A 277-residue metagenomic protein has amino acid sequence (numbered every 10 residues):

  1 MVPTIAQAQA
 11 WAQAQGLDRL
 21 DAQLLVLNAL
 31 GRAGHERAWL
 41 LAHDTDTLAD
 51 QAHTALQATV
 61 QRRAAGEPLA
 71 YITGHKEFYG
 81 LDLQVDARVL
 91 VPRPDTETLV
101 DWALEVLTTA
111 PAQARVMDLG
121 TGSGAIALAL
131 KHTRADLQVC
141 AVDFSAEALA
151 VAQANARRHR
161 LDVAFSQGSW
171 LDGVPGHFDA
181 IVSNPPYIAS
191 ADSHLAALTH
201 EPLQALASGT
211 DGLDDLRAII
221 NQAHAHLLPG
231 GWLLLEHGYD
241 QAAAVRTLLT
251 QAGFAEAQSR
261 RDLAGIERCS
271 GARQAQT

Functional and structural regions predicted by a protein language model:
M1-R19: Non-catalytic nucleic-acid substrate-recognition regions in nucleic-acid-modifying enzymes
A12, L107, A156, A223 (+1 more regions): Conserved hydrophobic residues forming the short capping helix/wall of the S-adenosyl-L-methionine
L25, G66, T96, I126 (+5 more regions): Residue-level signal for inorganic ion chemistry
L27-E105: Conserved AdoMet
A70, I188, D240: Active-site beta-alpha loop architecture of Rossmann-like, nucleotide-cofactor-dependent enzymes
T98-L195, A218: Conserved SAM/SAH cofactor-binding pocket of Class I
P186-D215: Mobile active-site "lid"/loop adjacent to the S-adenosyl-L-methionine
D211-R273: Conserved Class I SAM-dependent methyltransferase catalytic core
